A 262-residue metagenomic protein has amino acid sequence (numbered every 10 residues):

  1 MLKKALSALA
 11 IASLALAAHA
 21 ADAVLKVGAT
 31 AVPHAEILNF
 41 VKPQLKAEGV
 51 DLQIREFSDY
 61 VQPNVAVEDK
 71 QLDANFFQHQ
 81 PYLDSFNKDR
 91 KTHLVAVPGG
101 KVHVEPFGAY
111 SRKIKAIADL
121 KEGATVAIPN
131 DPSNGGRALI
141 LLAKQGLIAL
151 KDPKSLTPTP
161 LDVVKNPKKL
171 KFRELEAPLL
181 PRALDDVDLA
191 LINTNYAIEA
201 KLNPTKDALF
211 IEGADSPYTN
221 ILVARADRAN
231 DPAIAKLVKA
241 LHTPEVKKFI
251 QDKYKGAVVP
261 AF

Functional and structural regions predicted by a protein language model:
A21-V32, V50-E56, T125-V126: Short, well-ordered beta-strand elements
R55-V65, K154-R182: Short helix-initiation/N-cap motifs at beta->coil->alpha
Y60-T92, Y110-K115, G135-A138, A197-K201: Pocket-flanking alpha-helical
E68-Q78, T92, A124, L147 (+2 more regions): Alpha-to-beta junction loops
S85-P98, I114, D186, L191 (+1 more regions): Ligand-binding "clamshell"
V95-I148: A conserved helix-loop-strand patch within extracytoplasmic ligand-binding domains of the periplasmic binding
G99-A109, I198-A233, V238-H242, A257-F262: Periplasmic-binding protein-like
N134-A143, L241-P260: Periplasmic-binding protein-like
